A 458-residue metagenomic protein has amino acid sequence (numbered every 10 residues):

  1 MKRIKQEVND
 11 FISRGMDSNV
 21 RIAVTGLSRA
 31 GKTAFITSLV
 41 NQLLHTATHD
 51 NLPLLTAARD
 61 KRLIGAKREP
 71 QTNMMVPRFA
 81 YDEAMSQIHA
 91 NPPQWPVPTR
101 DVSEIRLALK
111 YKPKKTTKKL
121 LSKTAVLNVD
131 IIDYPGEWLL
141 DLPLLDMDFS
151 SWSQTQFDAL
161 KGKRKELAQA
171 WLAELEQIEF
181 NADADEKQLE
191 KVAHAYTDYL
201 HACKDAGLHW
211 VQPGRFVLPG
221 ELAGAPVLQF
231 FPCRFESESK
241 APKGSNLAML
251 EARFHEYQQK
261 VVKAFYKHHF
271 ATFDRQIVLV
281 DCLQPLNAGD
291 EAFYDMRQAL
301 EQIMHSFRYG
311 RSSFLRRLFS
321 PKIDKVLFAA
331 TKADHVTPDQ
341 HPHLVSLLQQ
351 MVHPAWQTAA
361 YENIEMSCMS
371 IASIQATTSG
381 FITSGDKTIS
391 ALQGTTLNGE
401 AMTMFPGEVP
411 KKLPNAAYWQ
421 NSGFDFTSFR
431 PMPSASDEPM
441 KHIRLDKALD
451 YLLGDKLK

Functional and structural regions predicted by a protein language model:
I4, V8-F11, M16, Q42-P321 (+4 more regions): Switch- and interface-adjacent substructures of P-loop NTPase systems
I22-V24: Hydrophobic anchor at the beta1->P-loop junction of P-loop NTPases
L27: P-loop (Walker A) phosphate-binding loop of NTP-binding proteins
A30-K32: Conserved glycine(s) of the Walker
F35-I36: Post-Walker A alpha-helix
L39-L44, L144-F149, F293, P342-L348 (+1 more regions): Short secondary-structure boundary/capping segments
A329-V336, M369-G380: Short, conserved secondary-structure transition motifs
H335-A360: GTPase G-domain guanine-specificity segment
